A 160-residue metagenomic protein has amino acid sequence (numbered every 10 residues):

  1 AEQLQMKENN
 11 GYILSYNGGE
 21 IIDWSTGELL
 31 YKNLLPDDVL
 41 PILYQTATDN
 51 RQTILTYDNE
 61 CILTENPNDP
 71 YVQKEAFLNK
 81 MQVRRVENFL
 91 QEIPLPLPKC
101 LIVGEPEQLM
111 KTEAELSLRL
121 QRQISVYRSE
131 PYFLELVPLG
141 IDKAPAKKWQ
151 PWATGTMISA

Functional and structural regions predicted by a protein language model:
A1-P70: Active-site phosphate-binding/coordination module
T46, Q52-A160: Conserved acidic, metal-coordinating active-site core of Asp-based, Mg2+-dependent phosphoryl-transfer enzymes
